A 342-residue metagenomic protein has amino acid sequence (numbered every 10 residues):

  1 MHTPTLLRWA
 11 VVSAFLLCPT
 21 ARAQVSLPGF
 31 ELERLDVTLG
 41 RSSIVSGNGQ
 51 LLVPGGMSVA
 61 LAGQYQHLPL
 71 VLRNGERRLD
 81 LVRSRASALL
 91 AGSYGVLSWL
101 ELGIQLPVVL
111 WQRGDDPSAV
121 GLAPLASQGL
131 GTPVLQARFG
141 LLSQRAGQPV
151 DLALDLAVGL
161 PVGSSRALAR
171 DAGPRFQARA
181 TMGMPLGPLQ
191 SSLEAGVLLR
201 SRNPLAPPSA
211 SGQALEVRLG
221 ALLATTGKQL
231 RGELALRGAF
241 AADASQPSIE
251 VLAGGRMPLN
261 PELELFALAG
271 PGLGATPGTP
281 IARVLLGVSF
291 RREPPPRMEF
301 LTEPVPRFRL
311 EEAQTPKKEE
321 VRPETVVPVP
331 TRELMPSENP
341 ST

Functional and structural regions predicted by a protein language model:
M1-P28, P295-T342: Cleavable N-terminal export/targeting peptides
A23-R307: Transmembrane beta-barrel domains of Gram-negative outer membranes and organellar outer membranes
